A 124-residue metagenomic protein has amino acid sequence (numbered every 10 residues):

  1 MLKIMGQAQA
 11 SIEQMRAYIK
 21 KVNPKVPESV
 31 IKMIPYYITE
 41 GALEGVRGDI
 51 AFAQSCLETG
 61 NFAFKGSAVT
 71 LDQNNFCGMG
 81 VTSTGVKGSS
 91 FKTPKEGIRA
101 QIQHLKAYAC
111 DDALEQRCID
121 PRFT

Functional and structural regions predicted by a protein language model:
M1-T124: Catalytic cores of secreted/periplasmic lytic hydrolases that degrade extracellular macromolecules
